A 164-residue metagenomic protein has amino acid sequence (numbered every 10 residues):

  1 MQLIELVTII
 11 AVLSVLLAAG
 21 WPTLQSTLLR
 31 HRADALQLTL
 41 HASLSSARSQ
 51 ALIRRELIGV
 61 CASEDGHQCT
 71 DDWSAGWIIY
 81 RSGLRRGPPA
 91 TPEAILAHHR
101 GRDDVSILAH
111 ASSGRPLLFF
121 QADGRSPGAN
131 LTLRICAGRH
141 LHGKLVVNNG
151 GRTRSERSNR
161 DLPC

Functional and structural regions predicted by a protein language model:
M1-V12: N-terminal signal-anchor/signal peptide hydrophobic helix marking the start of the first transmembrane segment
V15, A19-I53, L57-C164: N-terminal helix-rich module
